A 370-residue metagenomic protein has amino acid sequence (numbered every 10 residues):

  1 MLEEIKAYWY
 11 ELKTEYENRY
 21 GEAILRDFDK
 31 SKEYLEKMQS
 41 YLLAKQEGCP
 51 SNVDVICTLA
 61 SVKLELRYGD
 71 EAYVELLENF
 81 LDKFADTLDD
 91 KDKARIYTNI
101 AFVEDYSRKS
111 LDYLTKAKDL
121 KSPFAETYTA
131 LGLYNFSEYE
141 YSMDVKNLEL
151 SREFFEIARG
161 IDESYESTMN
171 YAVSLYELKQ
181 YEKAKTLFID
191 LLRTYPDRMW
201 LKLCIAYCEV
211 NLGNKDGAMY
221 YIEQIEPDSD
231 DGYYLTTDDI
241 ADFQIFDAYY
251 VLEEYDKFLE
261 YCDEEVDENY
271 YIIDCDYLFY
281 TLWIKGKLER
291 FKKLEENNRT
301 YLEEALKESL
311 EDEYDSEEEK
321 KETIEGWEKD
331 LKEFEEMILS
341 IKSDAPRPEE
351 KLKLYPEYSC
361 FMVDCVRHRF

Functional and structural regions predicted by a protein language model:
E4, E11, R19, L59 (+10 more regions): Structural register within alpha-helical repeat arrays
W9-Y16, Y20-D27, S31-Y34, M38 (+2 more regions): Eukaryotic alpha-helical solenoid repeat scaffolds
R26, R67-Y68, D105-R108, Y139 (+5 more regions): Residue-level detector of the short coil/turn that links helix A to helix B within each tetratricopeptide repeat
S31, M38, Y73, S110 (+6 more regions): Single-residue signature of alpha-solenoid repeat helices
C49-P50, L88-K91, S122, D162-E163 (+4 more regions): Short coil turns that delineate tetratricopeptide repeat
D54, D92-R95, F124-E126, L133 (+5 more regions): Start-of-helix register in tetratricopeptide repeats
K63, Y97, E104, N135 (+6 more regions): Residue at a conserved register position within TPR or TPR-like alpha-solenoid repeats
